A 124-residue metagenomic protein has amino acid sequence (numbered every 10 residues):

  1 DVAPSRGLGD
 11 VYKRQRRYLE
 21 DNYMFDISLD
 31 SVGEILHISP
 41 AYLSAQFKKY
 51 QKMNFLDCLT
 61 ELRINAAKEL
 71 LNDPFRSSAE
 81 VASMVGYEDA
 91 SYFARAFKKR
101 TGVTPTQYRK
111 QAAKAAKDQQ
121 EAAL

Functional and structural regions predicted by a protein language model:
D1-Y12: Single conserved hydrophobic/aromatic residue that forms the stacking wall/gate of nucleotide- or nucleobase-binding
V2, P40, E121-A122: Residue-level detector of intrinsically disordered, flexible termini and proteolytic processing junctions
V11-Y12, S44, R76: Extended hydrophobic/Leu-rich segments
K13, R17, D21, E34 (+1 more regions): Replace "anionic and nucleotidyl ligands
R17, K49-E88, K110-L124: Terminal helix-turn-helix DNA-binding modules in bacterial transcription factors
Y18, D26, D30-L62, M84-T104: Basic/polar phosphate-binding segments, predominantly the helix-turn-helix DNA-binding elements of transcriptional
D21-F25, D73: Short helix-capping/hinge SLiMs at alpha-helix to coil transitions
S28, R109-K110: Short, hydrophobic secondary-structure boundary micro-motifs
